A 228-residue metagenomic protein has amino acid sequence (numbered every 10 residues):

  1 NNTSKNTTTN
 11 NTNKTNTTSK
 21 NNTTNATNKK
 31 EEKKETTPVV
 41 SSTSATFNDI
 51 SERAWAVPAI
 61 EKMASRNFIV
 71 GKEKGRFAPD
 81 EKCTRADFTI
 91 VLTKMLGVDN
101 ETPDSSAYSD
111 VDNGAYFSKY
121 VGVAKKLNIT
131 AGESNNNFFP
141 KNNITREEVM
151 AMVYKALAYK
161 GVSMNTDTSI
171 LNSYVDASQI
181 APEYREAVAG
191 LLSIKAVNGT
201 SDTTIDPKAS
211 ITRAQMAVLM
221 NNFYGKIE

Functional and structural regions predicted by a protein language model:
T3-V57, V70-A86, L92-K119, K126-E147 (+3 more regions): Feature responds to low-complexity, polar/acidic, surface-exposed segments characteristic of secreted/exported proteins
I60-M63, T89, A124, V188-L191: A short amphipathic alpha-helical interaction element
A181-S193: Alpha-helical membrane segments in multi-pass integral membrane proteins
